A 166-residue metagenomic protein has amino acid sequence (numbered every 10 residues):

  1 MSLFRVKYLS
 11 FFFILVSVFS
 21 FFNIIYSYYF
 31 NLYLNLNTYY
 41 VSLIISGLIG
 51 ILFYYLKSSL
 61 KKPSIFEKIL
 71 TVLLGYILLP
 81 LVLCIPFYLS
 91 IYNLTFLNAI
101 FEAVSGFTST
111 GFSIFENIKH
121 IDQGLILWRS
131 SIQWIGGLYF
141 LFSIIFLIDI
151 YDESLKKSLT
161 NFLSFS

Functional and structural regions predicted by a protein language model:
M1-S166: Membrane-proximal intracellular helices of multi-pass ion channels
